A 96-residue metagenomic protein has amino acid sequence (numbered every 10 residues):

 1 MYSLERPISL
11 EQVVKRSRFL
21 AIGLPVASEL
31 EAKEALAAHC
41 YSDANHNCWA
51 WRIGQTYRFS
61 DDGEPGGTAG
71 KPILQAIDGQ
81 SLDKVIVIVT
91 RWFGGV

Functional and structural regions predicted by a protein language model:
M1-T68: C-terminal regulatory domains involved in ligand/effector binding and gene-expression control
P72-I73: Well-ordered alpha-helical segments embedded in enzymatic catalytic cores
I77-L82: Signal for well-folded cores of large energy- and translation-related assemblies
D83-F93: Glycine- and acidic-rich phosphate- and metal-coordinating loops
